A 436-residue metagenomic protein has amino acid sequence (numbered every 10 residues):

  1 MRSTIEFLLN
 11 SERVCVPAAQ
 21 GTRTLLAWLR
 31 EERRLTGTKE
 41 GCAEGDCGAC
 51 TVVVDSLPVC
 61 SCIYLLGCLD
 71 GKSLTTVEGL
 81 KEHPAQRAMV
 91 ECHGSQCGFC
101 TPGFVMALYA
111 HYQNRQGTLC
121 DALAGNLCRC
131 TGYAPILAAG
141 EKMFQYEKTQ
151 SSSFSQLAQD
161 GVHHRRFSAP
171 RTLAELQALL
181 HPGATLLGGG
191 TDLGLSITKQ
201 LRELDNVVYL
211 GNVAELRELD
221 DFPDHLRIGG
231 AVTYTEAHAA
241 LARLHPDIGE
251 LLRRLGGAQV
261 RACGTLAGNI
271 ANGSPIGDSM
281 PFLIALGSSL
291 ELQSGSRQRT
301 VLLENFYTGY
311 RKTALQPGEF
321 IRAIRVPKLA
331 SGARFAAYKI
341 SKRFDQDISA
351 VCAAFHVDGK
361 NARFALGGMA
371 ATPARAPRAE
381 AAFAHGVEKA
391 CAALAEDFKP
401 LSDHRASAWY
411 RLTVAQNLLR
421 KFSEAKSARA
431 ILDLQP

Functional and structural regions predicted by a protein language model:
R2-F7: Short structural boundary motif marking the start of a folded domain
L8, V53, L57-P58, V90 (+3 more regions): C-terminal structural segment of proteins
N10-E12, G71, G268: Structural motif
E12-G21: Short, contiguous acidic and Ser/Thr-rich linear segments
G21-L26, T51, L65, T233 (+1 more regions): Short, structural beta-strand-to-alpha-helix junction motif
T22-V54: A basic, amphipathic helix-loop patch mediating RNA/tRNA/ribosome contacts
C42, C47-C50, C62, C97-C100 (+2 more regions): Short cysteine clusters
V53-V77: S4-like RNA-binding module at protein N-termini
